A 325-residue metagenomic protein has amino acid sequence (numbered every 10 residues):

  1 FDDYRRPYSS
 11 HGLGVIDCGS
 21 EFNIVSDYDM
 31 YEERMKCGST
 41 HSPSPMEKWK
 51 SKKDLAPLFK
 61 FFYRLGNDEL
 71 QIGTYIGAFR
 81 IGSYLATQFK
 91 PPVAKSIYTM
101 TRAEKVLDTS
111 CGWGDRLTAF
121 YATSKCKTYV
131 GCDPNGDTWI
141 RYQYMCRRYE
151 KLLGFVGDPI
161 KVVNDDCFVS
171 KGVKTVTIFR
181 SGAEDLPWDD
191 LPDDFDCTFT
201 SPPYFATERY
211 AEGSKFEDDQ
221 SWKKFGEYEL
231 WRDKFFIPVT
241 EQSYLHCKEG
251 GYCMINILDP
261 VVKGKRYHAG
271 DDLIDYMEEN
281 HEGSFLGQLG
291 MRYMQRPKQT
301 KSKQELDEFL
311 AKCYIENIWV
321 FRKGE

Functional and structural regions predicted by a protein language model:
D3-D17, M30-E325: Class I S-adenosyl-L-methionine-dependent methyltransferase catalytic core
